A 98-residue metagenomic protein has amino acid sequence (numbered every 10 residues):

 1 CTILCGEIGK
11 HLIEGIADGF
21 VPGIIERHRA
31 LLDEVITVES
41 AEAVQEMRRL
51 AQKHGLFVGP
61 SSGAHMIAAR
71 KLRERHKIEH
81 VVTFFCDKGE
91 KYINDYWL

Functional and structural regions predicted by a protein language model:
C1-P60, Y96-L98: Active-site/ligand-binding loops adjacent to catalytic centers
K10, D18-G19, G23-I25, I67-L98: Phosphate-binding loop/pocket of nucleotide- and phosphate-handling active sites
